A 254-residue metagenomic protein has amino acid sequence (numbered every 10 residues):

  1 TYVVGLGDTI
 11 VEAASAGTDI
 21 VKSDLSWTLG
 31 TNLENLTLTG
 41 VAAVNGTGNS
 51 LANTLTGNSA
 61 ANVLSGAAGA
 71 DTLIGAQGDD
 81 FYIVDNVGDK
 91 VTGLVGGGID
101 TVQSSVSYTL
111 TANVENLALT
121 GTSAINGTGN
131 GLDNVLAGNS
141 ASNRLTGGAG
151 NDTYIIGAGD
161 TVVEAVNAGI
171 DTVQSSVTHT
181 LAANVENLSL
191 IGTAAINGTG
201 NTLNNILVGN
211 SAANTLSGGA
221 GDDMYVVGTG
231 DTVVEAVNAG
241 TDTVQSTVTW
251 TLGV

Functional and structural regions predicted by a protein language model:
T1-A13, T18-A236, T241-V254: Glycine- and aspartate-rich repeat motifs characteristic of hemolysin/RTX-like Ca2+-binding segments in secreted
